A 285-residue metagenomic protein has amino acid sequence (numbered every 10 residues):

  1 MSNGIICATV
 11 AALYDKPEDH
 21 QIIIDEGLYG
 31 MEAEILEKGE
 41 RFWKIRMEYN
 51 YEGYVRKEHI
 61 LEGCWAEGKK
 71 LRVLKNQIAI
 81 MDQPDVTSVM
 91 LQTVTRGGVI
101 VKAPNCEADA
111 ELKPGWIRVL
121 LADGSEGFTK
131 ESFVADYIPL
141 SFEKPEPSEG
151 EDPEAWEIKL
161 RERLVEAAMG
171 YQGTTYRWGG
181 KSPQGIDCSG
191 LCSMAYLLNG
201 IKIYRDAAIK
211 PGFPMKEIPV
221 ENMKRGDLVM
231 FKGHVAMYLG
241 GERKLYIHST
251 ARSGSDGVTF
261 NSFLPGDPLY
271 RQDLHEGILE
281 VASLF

Functional and structural regions predicted by a protein language model:
M1-I5, E18, D25, Y29-R41 (+4 more regions): Boundary regions of SH3-family modules and the immediately adjacent low-complexity/disordered segments in eukaryotic
T9-E18, V73-D85, D206-E217: Short, structured beta-strand/loop micro-motifs enriched in basic residues and often containing a Trp
E26, T93, P219-N222: Residue-level "contact hotspot" at macromolecular interaction interfaces
G30, V94-I100, R225-G226: Loop/turn positions that initiate beta-strands
K38-R41, I100-A110, H234-M237: Short, charged beta-turn/beta-strand-edge "cap" motif at the junction between a beta-strand and an adjacent loop
V86-M90, A207-I209, M215-E217, G241-F285: Aromatic- and glycine-rich peptidoglycan recognition patches
T175-M223: Catalytic cysteine-centered active-site loop
L228, G233-L245: Catalytic nucleophile-His microenvironment captured as a short glycine-rich beta-strand/loop that brackets
